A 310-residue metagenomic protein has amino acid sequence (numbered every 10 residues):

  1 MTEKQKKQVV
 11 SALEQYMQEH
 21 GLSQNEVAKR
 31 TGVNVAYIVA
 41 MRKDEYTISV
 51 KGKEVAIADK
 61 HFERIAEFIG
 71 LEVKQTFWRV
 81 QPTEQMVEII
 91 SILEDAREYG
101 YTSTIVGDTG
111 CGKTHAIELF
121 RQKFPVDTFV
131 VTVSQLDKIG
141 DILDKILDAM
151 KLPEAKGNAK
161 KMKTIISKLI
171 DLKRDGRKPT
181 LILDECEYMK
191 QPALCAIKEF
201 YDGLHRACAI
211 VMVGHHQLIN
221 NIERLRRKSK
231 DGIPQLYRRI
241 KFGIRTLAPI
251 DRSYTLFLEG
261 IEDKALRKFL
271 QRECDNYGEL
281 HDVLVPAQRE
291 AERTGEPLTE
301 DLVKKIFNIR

Functional and structural regions predicted by a protein language model:
M1-L71, Q75, G243, A248-R310: C-terminal alpha-helical "lid" subdomain
V80-R97: Pre-Walker A adenine-sensing motif
E98-L119, S134-Q135: Walker A/P-loop nucleotide-binding motif
T102-T104, D127-V130, K178-T180: Residue-level preference for the first positions of well-ordered beta-strands
T104-T109, M189, Y201-G232: Sensor-1/coupling segment of RecA-like P-loop NTPase cores
Q122-V130, K151-P153: Post-Walker A helix-loop "phosphate-sensing" segment adjacent to the P-loop in P-loop NTPases
F129-K138: A short hydrophobic beta-strand->loop->alpha-helix junction that borders the nucleotide-binding pocket of P-loop NTPases
K138-I142, L152-A196, G203-A209, D231-G232 (+5 more regions): Mid-core helix/loop region of P-loop NTP-binding domains shared across ATPases and GTPases
